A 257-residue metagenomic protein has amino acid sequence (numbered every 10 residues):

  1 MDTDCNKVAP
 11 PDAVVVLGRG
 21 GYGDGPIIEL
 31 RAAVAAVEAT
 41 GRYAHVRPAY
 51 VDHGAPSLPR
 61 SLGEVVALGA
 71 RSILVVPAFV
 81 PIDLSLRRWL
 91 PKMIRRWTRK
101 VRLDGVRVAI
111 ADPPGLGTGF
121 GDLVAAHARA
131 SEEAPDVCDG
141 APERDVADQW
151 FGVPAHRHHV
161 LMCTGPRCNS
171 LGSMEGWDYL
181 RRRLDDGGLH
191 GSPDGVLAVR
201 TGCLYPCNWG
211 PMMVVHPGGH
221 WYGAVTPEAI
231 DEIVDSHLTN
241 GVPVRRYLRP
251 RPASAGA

Functional and structural regions predicted by a protein language model:
M1-H156, G165, P250-A257: Extended amphipathic ligand-handling, pore-lining, and cofactor/metal-binding catalytic surfaces
R88-R102, R183, T226-H237: A short, gly/pro- and small-residue-rich
V137-D148, M174-G191: Short, charged low-complexity linear segments at domain edges
V153-H159, R181-L204: Immediate flanking context of iron-sulfur cluster ligation sites
R157-S173, A198-G218: Local cysteine-cluster metal-coordination motifs and their immediate loop/turn environment, predominantly Fe-S cluster
P193-L204, E232-A257: Short Fe-S-cluster ligation motifs
